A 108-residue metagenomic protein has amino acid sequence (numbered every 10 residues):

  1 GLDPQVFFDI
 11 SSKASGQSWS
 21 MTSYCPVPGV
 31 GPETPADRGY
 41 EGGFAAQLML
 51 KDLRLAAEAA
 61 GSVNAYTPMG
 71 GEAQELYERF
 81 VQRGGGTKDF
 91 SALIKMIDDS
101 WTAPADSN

Functional and structural regions predicted by a protein language model:
G1-P104: Helical "substrate-binding/catalytic lid" subdomain of Rossmann-like NAD(P)-dependent dehydrogenases/reductases
D106-N108: Basic/polar N-terminal segments that are highly enriched at the extreme N-terminus, encompassing both cleavable
